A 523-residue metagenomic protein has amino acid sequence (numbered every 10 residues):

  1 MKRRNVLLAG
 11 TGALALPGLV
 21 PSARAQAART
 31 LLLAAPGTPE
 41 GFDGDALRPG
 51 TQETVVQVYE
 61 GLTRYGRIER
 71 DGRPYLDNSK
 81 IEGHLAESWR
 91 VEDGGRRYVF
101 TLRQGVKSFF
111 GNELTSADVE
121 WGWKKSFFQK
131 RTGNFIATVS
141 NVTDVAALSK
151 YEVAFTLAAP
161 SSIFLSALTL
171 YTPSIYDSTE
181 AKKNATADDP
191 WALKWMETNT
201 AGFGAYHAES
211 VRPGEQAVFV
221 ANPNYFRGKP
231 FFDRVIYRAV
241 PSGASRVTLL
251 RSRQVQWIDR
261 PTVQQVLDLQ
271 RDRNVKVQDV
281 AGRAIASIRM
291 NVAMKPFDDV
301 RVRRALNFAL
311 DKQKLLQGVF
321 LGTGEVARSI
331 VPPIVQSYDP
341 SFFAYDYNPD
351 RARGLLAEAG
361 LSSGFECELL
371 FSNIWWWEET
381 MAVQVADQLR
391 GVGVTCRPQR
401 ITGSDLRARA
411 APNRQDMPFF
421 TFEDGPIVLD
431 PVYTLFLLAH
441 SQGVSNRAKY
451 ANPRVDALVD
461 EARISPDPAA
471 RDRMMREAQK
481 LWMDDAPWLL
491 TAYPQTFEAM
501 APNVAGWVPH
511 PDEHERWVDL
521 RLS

Functional and structural regions predicted by a protein language model:
N5-R24: N-terminal export signals
G12-A13, T30-L31, G50, R212-E215 (+4 more regions): Detector for C-terminal structural segments
L32, T115-G122, K150-T156, G204-A205 (+7 more regions): Alpha-helical secondary-structure segments
A34-D93, K124, A201-F203: N-terminal lobe/hinge region of extracytoplasmic solute-binding protein
R64-L76, K80, T169-P230, R234 (+3 more regions): Gly/Pro-rich hinge or "lid" segments in bacterial periplasmic/extracellular proteins
E87-T132, L148, A154-T156, R246-L249 (+1 more regions): Aromatic- and charge-enriched surface segment that lines or borders ligand/interaction sites
T101, F135-A185: Surface-exposed binding/hinge segments that line and control ligand-binding clefts or catalytic entry sites
R103, K194, N222-D268, T395: Ligand-site clamp/hinge motif
